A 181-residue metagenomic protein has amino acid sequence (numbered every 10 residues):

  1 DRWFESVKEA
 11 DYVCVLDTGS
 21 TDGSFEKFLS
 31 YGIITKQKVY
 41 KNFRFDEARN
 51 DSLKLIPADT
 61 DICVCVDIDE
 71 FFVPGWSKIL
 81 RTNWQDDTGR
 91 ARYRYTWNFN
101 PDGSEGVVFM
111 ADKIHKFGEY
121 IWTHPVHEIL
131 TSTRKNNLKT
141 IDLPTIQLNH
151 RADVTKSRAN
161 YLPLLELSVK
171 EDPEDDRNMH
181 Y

Functional and structural regions predicted by a protein language model:
D1, D22-S30, G75: Acidic helix N-cap motif at the loop->helix transition within catalytic regions of sugar-transfer enzymes
D1-Y12: Short, well-formed alpha-helical segments that are part of the catalytic scaffolds of diverse glycosyltransferases
S6, L16-K27, Y40-N42, D67-F71: A conserved acidic beta->alpha catalytic loop
E9, Y31-G32: Short, structured coil segments at secondary-structure junctions
D11, D61, D69, T88-G89: Conserved acidic residues
D46-L53, F72-Y181: Catalytic-site signature of metal-activated, phosphate-bearing donor transferases, centered on the GT-A/GT-A-like
N50-I62: Active-site nucleotide-sugar/metal-binding loop of Leloir-type enzymes
